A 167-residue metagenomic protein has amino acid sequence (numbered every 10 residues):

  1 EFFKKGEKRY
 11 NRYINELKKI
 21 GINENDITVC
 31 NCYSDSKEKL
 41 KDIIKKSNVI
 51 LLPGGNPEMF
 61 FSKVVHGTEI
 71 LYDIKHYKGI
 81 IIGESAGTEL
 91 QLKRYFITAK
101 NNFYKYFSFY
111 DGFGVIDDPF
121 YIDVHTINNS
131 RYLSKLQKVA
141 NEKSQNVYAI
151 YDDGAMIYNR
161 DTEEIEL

Functional and structural regions predicted by a protein language model:
E1-V49, P53: N-terminal beta1-alpha1 cap of cysteine-dependent amidohydrolase-like domains
I14, L40-K41, T68-I74, Y110 (+1 more regions): Short amphipathic alpha-helical segments and helix-helix/interface helices
T28-V29, L51-L52, I81-E84, Y148-I150: General beta-strand structural signal in soluble alpha/beta enzymes
I43-I44, I74-H76, G112-V115, A140-N141 (+1 more regions): Solvent-exposed alpha-helices and their adjacent loops that cap or buttress functional pockets in soluble metabolic
G55-P57, G87: Short glycine-rich anion-binding loops that position phosphate/pyrophosphate groups of nucleotides and phosphorylated
S62-N128: Class I SAM-dependent methyltransferase SAM-binding "motif I" and its flanking Rossmann-like core
I116-D118, I122-D161, I165-E166: Conserved anion/nucleotide-ligand pocket segment
